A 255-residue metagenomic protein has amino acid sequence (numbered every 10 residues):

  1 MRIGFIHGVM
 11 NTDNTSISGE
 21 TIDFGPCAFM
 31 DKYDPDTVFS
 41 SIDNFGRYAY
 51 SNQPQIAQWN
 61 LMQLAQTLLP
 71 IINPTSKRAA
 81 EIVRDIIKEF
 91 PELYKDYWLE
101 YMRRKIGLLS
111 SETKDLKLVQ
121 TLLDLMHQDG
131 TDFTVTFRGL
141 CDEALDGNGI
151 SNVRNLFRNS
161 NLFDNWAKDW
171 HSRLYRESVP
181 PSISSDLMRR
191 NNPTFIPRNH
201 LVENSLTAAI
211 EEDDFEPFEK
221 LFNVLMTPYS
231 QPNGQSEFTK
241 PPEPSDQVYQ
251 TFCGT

Functional and structural regions predicted by a protein language model:
M1-R2, I210: Residue-level signal for alpha-helix termini/capping positions
R2-H7, N11-P70: Catalytic activation segment of kinase domains across protein kinase-like and atypical kinase folds
F39, N44-T255: Regulatory N- and C-terminal appendages and interdomain linkers associated with kinase/kinase-like NTP transferase
